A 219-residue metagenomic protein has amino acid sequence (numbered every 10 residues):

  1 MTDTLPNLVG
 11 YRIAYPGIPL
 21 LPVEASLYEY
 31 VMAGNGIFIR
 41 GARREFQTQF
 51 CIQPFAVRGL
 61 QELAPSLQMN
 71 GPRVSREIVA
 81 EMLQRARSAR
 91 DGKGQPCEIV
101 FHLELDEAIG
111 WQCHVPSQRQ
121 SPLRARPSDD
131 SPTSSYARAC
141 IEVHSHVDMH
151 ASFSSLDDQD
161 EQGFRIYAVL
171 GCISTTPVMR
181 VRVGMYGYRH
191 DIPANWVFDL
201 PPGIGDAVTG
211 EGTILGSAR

Functional and structural regions predicted by a protein language model:
M1-I141, D148-R219: Conserved beta-strand-loop surface patch within small alpha/beta domains used for substrate/adaptor or ligand engagement
